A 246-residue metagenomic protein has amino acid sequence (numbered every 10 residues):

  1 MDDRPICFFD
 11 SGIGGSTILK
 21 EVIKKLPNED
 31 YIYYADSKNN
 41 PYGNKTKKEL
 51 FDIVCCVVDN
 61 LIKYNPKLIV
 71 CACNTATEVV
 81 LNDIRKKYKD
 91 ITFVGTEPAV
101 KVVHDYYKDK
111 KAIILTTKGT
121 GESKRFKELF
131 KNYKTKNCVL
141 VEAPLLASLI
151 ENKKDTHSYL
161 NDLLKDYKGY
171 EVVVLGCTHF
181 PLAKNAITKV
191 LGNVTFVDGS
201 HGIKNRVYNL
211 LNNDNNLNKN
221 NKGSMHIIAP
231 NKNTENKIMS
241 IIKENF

Functional and structural regions predicted by a protein language model:
M1-F246: Non-catalytic structural scaffold of enzyme domains
